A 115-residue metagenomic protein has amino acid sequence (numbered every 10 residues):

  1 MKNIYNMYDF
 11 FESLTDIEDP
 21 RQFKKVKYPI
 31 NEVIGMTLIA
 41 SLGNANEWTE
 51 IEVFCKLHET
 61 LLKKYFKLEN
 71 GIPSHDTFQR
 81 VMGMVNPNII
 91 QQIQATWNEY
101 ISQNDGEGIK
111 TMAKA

Functional and structural regions predicted by a protein language model:
M1-K114: Dynamic "connector" segments at or just before major functional cores
